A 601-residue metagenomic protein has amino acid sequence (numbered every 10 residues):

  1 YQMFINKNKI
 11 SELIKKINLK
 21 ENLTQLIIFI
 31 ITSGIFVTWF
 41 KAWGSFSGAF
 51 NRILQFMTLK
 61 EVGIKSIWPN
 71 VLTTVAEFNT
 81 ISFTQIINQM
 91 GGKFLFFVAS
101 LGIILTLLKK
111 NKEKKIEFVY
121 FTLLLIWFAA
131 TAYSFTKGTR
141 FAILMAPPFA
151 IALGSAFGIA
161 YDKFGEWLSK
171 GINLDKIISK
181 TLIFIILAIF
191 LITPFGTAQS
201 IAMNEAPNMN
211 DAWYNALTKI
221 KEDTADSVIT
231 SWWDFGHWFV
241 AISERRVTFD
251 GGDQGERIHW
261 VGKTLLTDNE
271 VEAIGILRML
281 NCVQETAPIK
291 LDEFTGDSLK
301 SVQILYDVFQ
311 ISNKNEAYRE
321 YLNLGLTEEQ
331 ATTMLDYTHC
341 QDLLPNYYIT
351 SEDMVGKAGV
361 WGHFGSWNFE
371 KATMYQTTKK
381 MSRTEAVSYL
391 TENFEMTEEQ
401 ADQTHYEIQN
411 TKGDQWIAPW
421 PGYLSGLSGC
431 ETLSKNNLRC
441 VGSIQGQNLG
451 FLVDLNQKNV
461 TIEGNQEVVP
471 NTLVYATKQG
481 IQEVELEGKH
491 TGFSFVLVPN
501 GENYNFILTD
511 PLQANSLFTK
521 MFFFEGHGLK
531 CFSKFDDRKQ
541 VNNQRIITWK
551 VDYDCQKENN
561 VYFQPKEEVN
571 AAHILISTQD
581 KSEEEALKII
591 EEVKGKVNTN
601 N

Functional and structural regions predicted by a protein language model:
Q2-G44, K180-I189: Hydrophobic alpha-helical membrane-interfacial segments at the cytosolic entry of transmembrane helices
Q2-I17, T106-I116, A150-T181: Membrane-interface junctions at the ends of membrane-embedded or membrane-associated helices
M3-N6, I28-F36, G91-K114, K530-S533 (+2 more regions): Hydrophobic, aromatic-rich transmembrane alpha-helices and their immediate juxtamembrane boundary segments
Q25-G44, T58-K109, Y120-F121: Alpha-helical transmembrane segments at the extracellular/periplasmic loop-to-helix junctions of multi-pass membrane
S33-W39, F128-T136, I189-F195: Aromatic-anchored segments of alpha-helical transmembrane domains
T38-L54, S200-A202: Helix-to-loop transition at the C-terminal end of transmembrane segments
L125, A130-S169: Hydrophobic/aromatic-rich transmembrane helices and adjacent perimembrane loops
W167-N601: Extracytoplasmic
